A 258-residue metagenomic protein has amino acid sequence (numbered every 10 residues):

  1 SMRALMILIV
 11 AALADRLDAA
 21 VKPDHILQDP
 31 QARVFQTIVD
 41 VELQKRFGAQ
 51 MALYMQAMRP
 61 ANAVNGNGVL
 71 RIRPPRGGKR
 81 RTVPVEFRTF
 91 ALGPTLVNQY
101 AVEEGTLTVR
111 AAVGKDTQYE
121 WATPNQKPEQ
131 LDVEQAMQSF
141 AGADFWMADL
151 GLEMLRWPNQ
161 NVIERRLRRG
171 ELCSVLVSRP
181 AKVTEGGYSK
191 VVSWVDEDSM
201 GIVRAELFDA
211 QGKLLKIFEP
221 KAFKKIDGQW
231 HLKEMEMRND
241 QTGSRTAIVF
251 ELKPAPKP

Functional and structural regions predicted by a protein language model:
A4-A12: Sec-dependent N-terminal signal peptides
L13-R80, R88-P94: N-terminal leader/targeting segments and the immediate start of mature chains
A20-I26, T37-Q50, A57, G78 (+2 more regions): Flexible, processing/modification-adjacent segments and terminal tails in exported/periplasmic/extracellular proteins
M55, V85-F90, A111-A112, E219-K225: Extended lipid/amphipathic-ligand handling interfaces
V64-L70, N98-Y100, T117-Y119, S189-V191 (+1 more regions): One face of beta-strands
G66, Q99-Y100, Q126, G170 (+1 more regions): Buried hydrophobic packing residues in well-ordered domains
V69-P75, A101-E103, W121-P124, R179-A181 (+2 more regions): A generic structural motif
W146-A148, E153, E171-P258: Gly/Pro-enriched, hydrophobic low-complexity segments that function as extracytoplasmic propeptides/linkers
